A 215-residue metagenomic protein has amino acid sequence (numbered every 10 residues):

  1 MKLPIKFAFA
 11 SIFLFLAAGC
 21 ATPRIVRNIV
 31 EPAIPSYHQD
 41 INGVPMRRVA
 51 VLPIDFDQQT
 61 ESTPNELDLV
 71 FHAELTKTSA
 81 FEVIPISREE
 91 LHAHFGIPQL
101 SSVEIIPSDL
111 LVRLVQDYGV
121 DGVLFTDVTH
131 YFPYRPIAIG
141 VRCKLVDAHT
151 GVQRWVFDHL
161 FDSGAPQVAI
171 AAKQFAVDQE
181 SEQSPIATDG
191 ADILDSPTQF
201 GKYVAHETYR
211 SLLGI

Functional and structural regions predicted by a protein language model:
M1-A18: Sec-dependent bacterial lipoprotein signal peptides
C20-P45, L110, L114-D117, P136-A138 (+1 more regions): C-terminal/domain-edge helix-coil "capping" segments
M46-L52, Q58-V123, K202, E207-I215: N-terminal segment of the mature soluble domain
R48-P53, V123-D127, G140-K144, V156: Soluble periplasmic/extracytoplasmic beta-strand elements of cell-envelope proteins
T60-S62, H130-I137: Solvent-exposed loop/turn segments connecting transmembrane beta-strands in outer-membrane beta-barrel proteins
H92, F132, S163: Feature marks short, surface-exposed loop/turn motifs that line or immediately flank catalytic pockets and channel
D127-H130, F161: Residues that line or immediately flank small-molecule/substrate-binding pockets and catalytic motifs
H130-F132, L145-H149: Beta-strand elements of well-folded, non-transmembrane domains
